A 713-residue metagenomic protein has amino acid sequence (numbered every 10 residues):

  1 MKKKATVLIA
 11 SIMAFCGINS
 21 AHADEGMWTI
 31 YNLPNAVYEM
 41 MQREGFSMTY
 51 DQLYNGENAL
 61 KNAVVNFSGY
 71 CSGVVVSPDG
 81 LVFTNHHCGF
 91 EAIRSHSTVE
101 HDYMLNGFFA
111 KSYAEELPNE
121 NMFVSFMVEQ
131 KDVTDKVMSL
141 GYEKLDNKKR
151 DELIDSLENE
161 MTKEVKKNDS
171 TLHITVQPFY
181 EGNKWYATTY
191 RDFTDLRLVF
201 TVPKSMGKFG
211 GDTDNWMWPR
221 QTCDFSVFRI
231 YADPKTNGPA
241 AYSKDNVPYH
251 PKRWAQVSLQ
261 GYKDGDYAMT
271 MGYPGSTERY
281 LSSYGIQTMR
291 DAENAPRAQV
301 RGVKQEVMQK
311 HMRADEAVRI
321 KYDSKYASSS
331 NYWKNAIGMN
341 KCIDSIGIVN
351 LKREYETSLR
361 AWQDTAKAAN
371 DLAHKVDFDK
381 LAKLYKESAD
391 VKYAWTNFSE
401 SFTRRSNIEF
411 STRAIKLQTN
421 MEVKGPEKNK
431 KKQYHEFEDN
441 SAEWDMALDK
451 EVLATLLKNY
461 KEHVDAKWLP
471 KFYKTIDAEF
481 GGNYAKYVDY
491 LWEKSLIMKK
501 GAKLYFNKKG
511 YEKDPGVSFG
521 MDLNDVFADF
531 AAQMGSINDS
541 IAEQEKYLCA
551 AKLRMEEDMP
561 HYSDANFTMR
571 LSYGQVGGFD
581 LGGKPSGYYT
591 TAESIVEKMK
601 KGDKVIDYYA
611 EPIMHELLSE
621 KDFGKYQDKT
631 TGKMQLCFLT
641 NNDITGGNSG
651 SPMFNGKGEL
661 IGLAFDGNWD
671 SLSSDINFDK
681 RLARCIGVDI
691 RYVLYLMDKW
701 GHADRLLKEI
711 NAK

Functional and structural regions predicted by a protein language model:
K2-K713: Terminal presequence/propeptide segments associated with secretion/organelle targeting and zymogen/polyprotein
